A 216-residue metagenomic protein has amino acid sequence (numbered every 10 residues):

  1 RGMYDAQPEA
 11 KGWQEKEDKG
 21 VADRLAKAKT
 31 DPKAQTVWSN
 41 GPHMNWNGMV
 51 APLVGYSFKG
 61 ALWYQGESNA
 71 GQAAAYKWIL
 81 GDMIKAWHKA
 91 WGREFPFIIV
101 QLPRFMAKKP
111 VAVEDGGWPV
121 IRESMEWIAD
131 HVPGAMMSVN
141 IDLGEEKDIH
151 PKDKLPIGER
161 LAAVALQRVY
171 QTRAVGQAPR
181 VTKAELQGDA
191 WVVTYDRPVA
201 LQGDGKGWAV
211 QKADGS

Functional and structural regions predicted by a protein language model:
R1-S216: Cell-envelope and extracellular/periplasmic
